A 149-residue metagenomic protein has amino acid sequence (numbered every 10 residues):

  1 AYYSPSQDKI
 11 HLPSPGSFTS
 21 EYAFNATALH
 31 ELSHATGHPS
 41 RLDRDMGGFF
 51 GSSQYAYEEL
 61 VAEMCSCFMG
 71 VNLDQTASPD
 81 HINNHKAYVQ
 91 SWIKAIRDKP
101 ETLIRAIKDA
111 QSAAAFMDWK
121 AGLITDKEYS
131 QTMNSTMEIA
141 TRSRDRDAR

Functional and structural regions predicted by a protein language model:
A1-A23, T27, H38-L42: Active-site scaffold of zinc-dependent metalloenzymes
P13-G16, D45-G51, W92-I96: Glycine- and acidic
Y22, T36-E63, P79-V89: Post-HEXXH active-site segment of zinc metalloproteases
T27, L60-C67: Residues on a specific face of well-ordered alpha-helices
C67-A140: Long, well-structured alpha-helical subdomains associated with metal-dependent extracellular/ecto-lumenal hydrolases
M137-R149: Non-Sec secretion/translocation targeting segments of pathogen effectors
